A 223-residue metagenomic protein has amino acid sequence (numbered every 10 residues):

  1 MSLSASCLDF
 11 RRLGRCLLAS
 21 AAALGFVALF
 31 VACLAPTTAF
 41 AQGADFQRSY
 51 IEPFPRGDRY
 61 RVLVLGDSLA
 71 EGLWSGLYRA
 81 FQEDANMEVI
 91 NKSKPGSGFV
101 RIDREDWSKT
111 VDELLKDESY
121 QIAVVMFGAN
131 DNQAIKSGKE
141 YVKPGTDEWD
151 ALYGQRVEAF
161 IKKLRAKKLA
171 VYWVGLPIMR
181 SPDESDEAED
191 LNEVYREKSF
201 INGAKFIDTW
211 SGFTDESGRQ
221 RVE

Functional and structural regions predicted by a protein language model:
M1-L63, A70, S75, E83 (+1 more regions): N-terminal secretory targeting modules
I51-A151: Conserved SGNH/GDSL esterase-like catalytic core that processes O-acyl groups on lipids and polysaccharides
F81-Q82, L164, K198-S199: A generic structural signal for well-ordered alpha-helical segments
Y153-V157: Aromatic/hydrophobic pocket-lining residues that form the small-molecule binding cavity in soluble enzyme cores
A166-A170: A short helix->loop->beta-strand "cap" motif at the edges of active sites that frequently abuts
W173-P177: Short beta-strands and strand-loop turn motifs
I178-E223: Catalytic His-Asp segment of secreted/periplasmic serine-dependent ester chemistry enzymes
